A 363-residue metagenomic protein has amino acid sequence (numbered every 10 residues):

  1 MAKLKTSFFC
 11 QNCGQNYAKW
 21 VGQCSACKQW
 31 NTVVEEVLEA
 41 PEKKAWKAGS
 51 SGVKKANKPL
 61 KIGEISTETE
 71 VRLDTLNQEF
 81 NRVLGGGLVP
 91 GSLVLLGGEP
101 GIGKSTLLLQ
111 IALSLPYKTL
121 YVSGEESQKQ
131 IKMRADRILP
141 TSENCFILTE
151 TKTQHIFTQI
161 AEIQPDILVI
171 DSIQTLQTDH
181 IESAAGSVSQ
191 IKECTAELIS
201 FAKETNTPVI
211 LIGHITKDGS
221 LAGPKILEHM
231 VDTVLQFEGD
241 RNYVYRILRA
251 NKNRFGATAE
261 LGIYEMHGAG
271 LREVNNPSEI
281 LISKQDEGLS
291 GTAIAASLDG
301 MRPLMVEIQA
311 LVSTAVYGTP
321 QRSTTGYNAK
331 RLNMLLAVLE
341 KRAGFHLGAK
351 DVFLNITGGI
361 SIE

Functional and structural regions predicted by a protein language model:
L4-T6, W20-Q23: Short metal-coordination and nucleic-acid-contact micro-motifs, chiefly zinc-binding Cys/His arrays
C10-C13, C24-C27: Short cysteine-rich clusters marking metal-coordination/redox-active sites
N16-Y17, N31: Cys/His-rich microdomains that often coordinate metals
Y17, A329-E363: Terminal-proximal interaction/regulatory segments of ATP-powered molecular machines
S25-Q29, V33, E39-I62, S66 (+3 more regions): Conserved P-loop NTPase
L38-E125, K129-Q130, R134, T141-C145 (+3 more regions): Extended interfacial segments that mediate partner engagement and assembly in macromolecular machines
G91, E99-I102, L109-E197, K341 (+2 more regions): Conserved inter-motif catalytic segment of the P-loop NTP-binding fold
S189-I210, H214, M230-R241, E340: Substrate-engagement module of ASCE P-loop NTPases
